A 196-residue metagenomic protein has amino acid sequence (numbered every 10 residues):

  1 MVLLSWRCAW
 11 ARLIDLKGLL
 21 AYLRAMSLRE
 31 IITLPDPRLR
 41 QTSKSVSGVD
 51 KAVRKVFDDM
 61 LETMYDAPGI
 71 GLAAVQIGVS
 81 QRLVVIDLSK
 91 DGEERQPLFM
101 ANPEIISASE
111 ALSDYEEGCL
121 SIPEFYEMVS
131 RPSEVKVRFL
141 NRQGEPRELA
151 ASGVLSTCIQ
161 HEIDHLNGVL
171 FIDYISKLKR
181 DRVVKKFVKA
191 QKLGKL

Functional and structural regions predicted by a protein language model:
W6, L13-L196: Positively charged
